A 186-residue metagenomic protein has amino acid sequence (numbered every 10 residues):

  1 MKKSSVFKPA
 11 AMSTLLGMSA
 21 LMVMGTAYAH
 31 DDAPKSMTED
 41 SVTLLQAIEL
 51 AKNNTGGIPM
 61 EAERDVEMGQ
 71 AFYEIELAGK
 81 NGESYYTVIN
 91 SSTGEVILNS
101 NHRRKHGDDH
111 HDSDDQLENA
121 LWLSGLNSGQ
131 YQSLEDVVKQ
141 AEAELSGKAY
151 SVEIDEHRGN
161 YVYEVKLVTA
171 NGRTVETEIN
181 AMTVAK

Functional and structural regions predicted by a protein language model:
K2-K186: Long, terminal "pre-/pro-" and other extracytoplasmic accessory regions that lie outside the mature folded/catalytic
